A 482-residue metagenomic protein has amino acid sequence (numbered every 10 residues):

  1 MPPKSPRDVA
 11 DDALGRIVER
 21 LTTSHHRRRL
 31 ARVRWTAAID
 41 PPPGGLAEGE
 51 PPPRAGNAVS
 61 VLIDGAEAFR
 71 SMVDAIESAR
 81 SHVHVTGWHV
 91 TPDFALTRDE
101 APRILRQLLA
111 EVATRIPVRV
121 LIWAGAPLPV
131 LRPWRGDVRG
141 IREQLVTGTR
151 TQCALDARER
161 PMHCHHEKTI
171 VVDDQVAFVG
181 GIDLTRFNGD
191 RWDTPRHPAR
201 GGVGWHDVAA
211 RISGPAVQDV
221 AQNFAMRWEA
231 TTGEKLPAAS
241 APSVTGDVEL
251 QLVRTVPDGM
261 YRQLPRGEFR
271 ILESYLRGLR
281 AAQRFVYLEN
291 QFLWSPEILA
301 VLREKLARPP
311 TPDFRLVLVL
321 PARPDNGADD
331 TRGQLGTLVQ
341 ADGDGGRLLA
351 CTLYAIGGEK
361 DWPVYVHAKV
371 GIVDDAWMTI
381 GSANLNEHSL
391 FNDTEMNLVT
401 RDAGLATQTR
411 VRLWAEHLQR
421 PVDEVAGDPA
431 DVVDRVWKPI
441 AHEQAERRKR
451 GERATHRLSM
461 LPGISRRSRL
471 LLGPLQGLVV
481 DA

Functional and structural regions predicted by a protein language model:
P2-A482: Charged, low-complexity intrinsically disordered terminal segments
